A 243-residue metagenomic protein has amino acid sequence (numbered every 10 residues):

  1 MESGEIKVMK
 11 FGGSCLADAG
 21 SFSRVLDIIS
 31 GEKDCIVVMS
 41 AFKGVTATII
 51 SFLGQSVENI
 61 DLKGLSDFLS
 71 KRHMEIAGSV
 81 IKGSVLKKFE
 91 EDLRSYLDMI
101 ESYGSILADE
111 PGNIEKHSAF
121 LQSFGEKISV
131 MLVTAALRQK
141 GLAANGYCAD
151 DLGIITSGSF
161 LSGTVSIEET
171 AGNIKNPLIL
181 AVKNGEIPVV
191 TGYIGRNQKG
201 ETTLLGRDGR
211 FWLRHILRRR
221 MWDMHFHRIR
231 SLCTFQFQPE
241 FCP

Functional and structural regions predicted by a protein language model:
M1-P243: Nucleotide/pyrophosphate-binding catalytic subdomain
